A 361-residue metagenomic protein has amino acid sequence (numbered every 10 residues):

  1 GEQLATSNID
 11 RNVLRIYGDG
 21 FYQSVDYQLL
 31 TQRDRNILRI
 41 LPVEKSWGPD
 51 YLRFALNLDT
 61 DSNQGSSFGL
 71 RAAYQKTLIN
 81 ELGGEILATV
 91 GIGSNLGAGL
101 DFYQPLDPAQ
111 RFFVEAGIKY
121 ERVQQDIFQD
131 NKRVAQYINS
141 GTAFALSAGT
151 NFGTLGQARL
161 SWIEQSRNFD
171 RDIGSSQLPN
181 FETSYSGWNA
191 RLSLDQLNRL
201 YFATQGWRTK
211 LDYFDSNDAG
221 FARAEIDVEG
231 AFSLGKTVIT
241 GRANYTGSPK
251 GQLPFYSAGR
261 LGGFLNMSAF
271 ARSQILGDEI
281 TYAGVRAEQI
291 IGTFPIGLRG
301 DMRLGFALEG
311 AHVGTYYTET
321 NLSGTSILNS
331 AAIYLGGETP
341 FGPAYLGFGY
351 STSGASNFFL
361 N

Functional and structural regions predicted by a protein language model:
G1-E2: N-terminal periplasmic "start-of-domain" segments of outer-membrane beta-barrel proteins
A5-Y201, A231, G235, G259-S268 (+4 more regions): Gram-negative/organellar outer-membrane beta-barrel architecture
R71, L87-A88, D101, W207-N361: C-terminal transmembrane beta-barrel domains of outer membrane proteins
G156, W162-E164, Q205-D215: Face-selective signature of the C-terminal outer-membrane beta-barrel domain
